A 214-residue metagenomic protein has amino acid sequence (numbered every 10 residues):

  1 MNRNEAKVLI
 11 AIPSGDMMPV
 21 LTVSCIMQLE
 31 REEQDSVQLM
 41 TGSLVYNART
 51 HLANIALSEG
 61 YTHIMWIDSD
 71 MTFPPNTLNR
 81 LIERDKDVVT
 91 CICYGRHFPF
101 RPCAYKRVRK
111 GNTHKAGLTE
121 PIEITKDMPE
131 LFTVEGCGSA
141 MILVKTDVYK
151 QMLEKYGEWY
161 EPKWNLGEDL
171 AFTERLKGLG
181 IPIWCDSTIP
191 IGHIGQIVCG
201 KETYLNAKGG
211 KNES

Functional and structural regions predicted by a protein language model:
M1-N47: N-proximal low-complexity "stem/linker" segments adjacent to membrane-targeting elements
R3-A6, T146-D147, Q151-S214: C-terminal catalytic/acceptor-binding lobe
E30-R31, I82, K177: Anion (oxyanion) recognition and catalysis
T50-H63: Active-site nucleotide-sugar/metal-binding loop of Leloir-type enzymes
A53, P74-E161: Conserved catalytic core of nucleotide-sugar-dependent glycosyltransferases
Y61-T72: Short beta-strand-to-loop acidic/aromatic patch adjacent to the donor-nucleotide binding site
